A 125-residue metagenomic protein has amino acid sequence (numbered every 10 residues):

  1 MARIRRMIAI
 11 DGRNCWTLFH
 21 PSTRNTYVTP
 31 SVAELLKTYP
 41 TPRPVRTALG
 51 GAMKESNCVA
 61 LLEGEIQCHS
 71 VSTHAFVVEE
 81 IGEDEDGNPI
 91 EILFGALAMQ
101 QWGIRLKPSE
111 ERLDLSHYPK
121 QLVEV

Functional and structural regions predicted by a protein language model:
M1, M7, N25, E63 (+3 more regions): Low-complexity, intrinsically disordered short peptide segments enriched in small/polar/basic residues
M1-I4, Y39-T41, M53-L61, Q100 (+1 more regions): A short, compositionally biased
I4-T47, A75, L93-G95: Aspartyl protease active-site motif detector
R6-I10, R43-A48, N57-S70: Short conserved beta-strand and strand-loop elements enriched in small hydrophobics with frequent Asp/Gly
I8, F19, T38, G51-E55 (+3 more regions): Sterically constrained small-residue positions within well-ordered secondary structures of folded domains
S31-E34, C58-E65, V78-E80, W102: Intrinsically disordered, low-complexity boundary segments flanking structured domains
P44-E55, S116-V125: Short, conserved aromatic-histidine micro-motifs
V71-V125: Glycine-rich flap/beta-hairpin and adjacent strands of clan AA aspartyl proteases
